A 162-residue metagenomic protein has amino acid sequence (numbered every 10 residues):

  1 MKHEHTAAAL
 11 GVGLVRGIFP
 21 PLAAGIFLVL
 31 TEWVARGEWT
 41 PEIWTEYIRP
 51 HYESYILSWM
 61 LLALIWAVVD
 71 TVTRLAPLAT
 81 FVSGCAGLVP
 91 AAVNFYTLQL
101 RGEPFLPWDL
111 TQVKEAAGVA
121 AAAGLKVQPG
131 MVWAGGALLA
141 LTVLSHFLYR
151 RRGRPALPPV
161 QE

Functional and structural regions predicted by a protein language model:
K2-E162: Transmembrane and membrane-interface helices of multi-pass, inner-membrane envelope-modifying transferases
